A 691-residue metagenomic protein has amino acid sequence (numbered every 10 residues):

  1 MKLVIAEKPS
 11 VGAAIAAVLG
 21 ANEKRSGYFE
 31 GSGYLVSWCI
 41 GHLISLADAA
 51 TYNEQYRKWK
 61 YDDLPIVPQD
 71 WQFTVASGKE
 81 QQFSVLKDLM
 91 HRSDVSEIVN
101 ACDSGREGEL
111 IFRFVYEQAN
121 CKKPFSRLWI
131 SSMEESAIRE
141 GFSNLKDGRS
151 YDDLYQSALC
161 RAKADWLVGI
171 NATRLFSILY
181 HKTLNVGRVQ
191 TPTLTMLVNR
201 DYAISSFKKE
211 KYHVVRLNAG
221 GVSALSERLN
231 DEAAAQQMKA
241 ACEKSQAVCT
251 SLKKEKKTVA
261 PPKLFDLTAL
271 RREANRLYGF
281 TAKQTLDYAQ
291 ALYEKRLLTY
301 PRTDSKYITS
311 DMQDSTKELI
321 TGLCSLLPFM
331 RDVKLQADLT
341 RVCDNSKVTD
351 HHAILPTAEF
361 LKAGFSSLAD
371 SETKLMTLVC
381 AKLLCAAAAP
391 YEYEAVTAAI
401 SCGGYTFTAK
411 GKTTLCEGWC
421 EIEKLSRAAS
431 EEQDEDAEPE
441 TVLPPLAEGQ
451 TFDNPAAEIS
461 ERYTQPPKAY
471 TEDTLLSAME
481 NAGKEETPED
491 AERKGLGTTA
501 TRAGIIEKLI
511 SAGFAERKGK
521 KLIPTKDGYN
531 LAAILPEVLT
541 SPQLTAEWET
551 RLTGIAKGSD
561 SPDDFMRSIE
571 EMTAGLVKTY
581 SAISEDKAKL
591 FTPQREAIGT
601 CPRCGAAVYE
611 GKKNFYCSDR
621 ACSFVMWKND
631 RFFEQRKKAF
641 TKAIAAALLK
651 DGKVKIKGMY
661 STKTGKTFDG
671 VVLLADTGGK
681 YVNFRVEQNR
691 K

Functional and structural regions predicted by a protein language model:
M1-A162, W166, Q465-P466: Intrinsically disordered, low-complexity regulatory segments
M1-L3, A101-S104, H181-T183, K254-K263 (+3 more regions): Conserved short loop/turn motifs at secondary-structure junctions
K2-L3, K79, M90, T173 (+3 more regions): Basic, low-complexity terminal or inter-domain segments flanking catalytic cores
P9-A16, G33-V36, I40, A76-K87 (+18 more regions): Amphipathic alpha-helical transducer elements in NTP-driven molecular machines
A137-L217, K254-E255: C-terminal or mid-to-C-terminal helical accessory/interaction module adjacent to the motor/catalytic core
S223, K253-K254, C324: Phosphate-rich ligand and nucleic-acid binding surfaces
E232-F265, R271: Metal- or metallocofactor-binding catalytic centers and their adjacent structured scaffolds across diverse enzyme
